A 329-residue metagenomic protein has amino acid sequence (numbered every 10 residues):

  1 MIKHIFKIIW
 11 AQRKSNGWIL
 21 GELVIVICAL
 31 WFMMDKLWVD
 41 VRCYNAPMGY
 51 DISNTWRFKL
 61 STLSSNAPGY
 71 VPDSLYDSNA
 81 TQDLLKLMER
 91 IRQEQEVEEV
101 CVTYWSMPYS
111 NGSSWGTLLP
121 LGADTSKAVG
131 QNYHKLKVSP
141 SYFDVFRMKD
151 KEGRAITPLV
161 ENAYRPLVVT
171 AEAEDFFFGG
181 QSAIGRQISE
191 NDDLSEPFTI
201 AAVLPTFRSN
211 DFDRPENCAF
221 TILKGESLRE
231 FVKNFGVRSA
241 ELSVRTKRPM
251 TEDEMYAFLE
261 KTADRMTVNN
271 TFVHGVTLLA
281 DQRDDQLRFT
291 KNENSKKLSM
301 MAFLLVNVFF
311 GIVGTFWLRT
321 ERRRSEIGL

Functional and structural regions predicted by a protein language model:
M1-W10, L87: A short amphipathic helical element positioned immediately N-terminal to and/or at the very start of a transmembrane
K3-K7, F310-L329: Intracellular coupling helices
I5, L20-V24, A302-L305: Residue-level signature of the transmembrane alpha-helical core of multi-pass small-molecule transporters
A11, M266-L304, R322: Membrane-helix entry/capping segments
Q12-R42, Y50: Short, strongly hydrophobic transmembrane alpha-helices
K36-A123, V129: Membrane-proximal extracellular/periplasmic loop immediately following the first transmembrane helix
Y109-D285: Mid-to-C-terminal secondary-structure elements that act as membrane-proximal/extracytoplasmic interface segments
K297-W317: Selective detector of the "anchor" transmembrane alpha-helix that sits immediately C-terminal
